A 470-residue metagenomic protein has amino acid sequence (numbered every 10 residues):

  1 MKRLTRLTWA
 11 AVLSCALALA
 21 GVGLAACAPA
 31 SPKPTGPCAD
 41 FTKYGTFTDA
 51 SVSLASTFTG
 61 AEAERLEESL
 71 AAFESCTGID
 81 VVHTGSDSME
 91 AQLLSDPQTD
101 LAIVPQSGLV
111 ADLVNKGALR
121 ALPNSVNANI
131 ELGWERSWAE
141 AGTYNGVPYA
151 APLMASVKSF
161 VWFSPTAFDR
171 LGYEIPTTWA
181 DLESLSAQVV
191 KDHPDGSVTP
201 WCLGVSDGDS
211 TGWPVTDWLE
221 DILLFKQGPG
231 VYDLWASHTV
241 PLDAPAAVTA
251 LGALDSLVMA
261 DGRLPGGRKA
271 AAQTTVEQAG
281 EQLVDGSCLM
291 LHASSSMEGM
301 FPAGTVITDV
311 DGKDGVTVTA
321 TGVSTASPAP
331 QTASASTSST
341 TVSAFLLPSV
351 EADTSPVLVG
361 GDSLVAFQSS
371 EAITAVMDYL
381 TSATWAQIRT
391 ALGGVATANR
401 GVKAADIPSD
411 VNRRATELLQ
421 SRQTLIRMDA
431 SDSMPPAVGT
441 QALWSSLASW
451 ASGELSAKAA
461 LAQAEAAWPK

Functional and structural regions predicted by a protein language model:
K2-A10, A20, L24-A111, P330 (+3 more regions): Conserved N-terminal structural module of periplasmic/extracytoplasmic solute-binding proteins
P37-K43, S107-S159, P214: Hinge/lid segment of periplasmic solute-binding proteins
E68-W134, T166-T177, E281-Q282, M290: Extracytoplasmic "Venus flytrap"/periplasmic binding protein-like
Q92-L94, T99-D100, E131-F168, T199 (+3 more regions): A structural signal for short loop-to-beta-strand junctions that line the ligand-binding cleft of periplasmic/secreted
A151-P152, E183-T239: Extracytoplasmic/periplasmic solute-binding protein
D169, S334, T416-K470: Conserved C-terminal helix/tail region of periplasmic/extracytoplasmic solute-binding proteins
A236-A272: Glycine-centered hinge/linker elements that transmit conformational signals in sensory and ligand-binding systems
G304-V395: Extracytoplasmic/periplasmic substrate-recognition and gating elements
